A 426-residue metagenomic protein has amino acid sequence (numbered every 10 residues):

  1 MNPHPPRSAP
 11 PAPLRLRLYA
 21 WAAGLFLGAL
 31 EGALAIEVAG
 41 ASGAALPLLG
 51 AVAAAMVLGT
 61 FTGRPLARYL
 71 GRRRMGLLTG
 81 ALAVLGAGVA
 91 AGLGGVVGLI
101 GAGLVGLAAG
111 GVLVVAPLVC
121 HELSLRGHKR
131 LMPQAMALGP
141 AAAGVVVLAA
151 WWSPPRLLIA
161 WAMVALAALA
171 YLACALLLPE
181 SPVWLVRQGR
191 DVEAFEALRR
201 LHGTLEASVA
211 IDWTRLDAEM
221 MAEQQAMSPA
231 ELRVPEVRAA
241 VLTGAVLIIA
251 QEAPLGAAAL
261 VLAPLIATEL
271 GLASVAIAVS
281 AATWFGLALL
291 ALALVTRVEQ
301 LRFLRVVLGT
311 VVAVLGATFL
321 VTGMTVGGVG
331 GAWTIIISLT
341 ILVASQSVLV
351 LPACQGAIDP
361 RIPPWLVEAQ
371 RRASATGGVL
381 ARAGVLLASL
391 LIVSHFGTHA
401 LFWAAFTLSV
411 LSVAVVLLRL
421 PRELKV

Functional and structural regions predicted by a protein language model:
M1-G189, E193-R199, G203, D212 (+1 more regions): Transmembrane-helix signature of 12-pass secondary carriers
E206-S208: Alpha-helical protein-protein interaction scaffolds
